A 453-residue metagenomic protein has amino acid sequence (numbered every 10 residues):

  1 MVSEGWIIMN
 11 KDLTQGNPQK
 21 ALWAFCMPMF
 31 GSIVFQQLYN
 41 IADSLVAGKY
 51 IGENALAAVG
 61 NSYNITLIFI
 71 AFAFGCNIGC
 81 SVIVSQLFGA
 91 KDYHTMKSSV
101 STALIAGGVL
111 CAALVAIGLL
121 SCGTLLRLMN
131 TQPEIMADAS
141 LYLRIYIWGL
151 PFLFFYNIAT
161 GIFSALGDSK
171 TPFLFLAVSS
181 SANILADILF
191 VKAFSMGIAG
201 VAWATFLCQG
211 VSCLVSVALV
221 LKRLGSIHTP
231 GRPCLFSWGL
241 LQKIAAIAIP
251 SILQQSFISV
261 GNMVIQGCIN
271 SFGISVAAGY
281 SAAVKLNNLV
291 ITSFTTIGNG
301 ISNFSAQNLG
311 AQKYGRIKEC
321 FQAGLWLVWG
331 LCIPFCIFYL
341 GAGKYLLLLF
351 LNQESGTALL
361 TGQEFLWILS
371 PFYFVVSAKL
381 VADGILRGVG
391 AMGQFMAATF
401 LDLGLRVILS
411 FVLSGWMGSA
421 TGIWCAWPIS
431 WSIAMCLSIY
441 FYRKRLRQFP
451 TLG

Functional and structural regions predicted by a protein language model:
M1-C26, V84-G149, A193-I249, S305-F372 (+1 more regions): Short alpha-helical transmembrane segments in multi-pass integral membrane proteins
L13-Y50, N64-G79, I83, G108-V115 (+4 more regions): N-terminal transmembrane alpha-helices
A24-D43, I145, Y156, S179 (+3 more regions): Transmembrane helical elements of multi-pass membrane transporters/channels
Q36, N40-A47, I70-N77, S81 (+18 more regions): Alpha-helical transmembrane segments and their lipid-water interface positions in multi-pass membrane proteins
L38-A57, L126-P133, L189-M196, S256-K285 (+4 more regions): Helix-terminus/linker motif at the lipid-water interface of multi-pass membrane proteins
A47-L67, P133-D138, I198-A199, L240-I247 (+5 more regions): Interfacial/gating helices of multi-pass transporter permease domains
L56-A116, L153-P172, G279-F338, G343 (+2 more regions): Small-residue-rich hydrophobic transmembrane alpha-helices
N77, Y146-S164, P172-S180, V201-S216 (+4 more regions): Short runs within selected transmembrane alpha-helices of multi-pass transporters and secretion channels
